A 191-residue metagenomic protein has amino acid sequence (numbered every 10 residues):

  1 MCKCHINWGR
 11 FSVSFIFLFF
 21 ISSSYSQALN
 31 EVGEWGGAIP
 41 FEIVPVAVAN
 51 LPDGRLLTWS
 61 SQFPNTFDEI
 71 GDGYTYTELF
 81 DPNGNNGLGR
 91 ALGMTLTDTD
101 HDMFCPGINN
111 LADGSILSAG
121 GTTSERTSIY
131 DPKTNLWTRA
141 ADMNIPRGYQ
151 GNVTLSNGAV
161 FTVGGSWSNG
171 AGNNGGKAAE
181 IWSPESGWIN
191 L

Functional and structural regions predicted by a protein language model:
M1-W8: N-terminal secretory signal peptides that target proteins for export/translocation
N7, F17-F19, F41: Generic alpha-helix initiation/capping and coil-helix boundary signal
S12-S23: Bacterial N-terminal signal peptides
Y25-L191: Kelch-like beta-propeller repeat domains
